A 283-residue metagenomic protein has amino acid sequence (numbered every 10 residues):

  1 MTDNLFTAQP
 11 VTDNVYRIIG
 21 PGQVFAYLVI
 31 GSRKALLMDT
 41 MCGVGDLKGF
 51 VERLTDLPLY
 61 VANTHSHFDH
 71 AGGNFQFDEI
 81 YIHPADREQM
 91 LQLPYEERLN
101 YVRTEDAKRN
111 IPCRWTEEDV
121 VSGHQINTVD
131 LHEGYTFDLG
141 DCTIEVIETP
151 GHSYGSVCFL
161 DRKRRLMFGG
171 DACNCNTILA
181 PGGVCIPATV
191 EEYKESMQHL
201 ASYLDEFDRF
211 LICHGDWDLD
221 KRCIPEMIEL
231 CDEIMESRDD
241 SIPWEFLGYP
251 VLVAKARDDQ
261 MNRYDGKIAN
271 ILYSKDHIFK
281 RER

Functional and structural regions predicted by a protein language model:
N4-R53, F159-N174: Conserved beta-strand hairpin/beta-sheet module of binuclear metal-dependent hydrolase folds, prominently
A8-D13, W115-D119, L139-C142: Short Pro/Gly-enriched beta-strand edge/turn motifs at strand-loop
V11-R17, G134, T143-E145: Short, hydrophobic/aromatic-rich segments at coil-to-beta transitions
N14, V29, D39, V51 (+8 more regions): Divalent metal-coordination and catalytic microenvironments
Y16, Y60-A62, Y81, V129-L131 (+3 more regions): Hydrophobic/aromatic beta-strand patches that form the interior of the parallel beta-sheet core in alpha/beta enzyme
A35, C42-G43, V120, T136 (+1 more regions): Metallo-beta-lactamase
V44-F137, C175, M227-W244, G248: Active-site HxH/HxHxD metal-binding segment of metal-dependent hydrolases
Q198-R283: Accessory terminal helices/loops
